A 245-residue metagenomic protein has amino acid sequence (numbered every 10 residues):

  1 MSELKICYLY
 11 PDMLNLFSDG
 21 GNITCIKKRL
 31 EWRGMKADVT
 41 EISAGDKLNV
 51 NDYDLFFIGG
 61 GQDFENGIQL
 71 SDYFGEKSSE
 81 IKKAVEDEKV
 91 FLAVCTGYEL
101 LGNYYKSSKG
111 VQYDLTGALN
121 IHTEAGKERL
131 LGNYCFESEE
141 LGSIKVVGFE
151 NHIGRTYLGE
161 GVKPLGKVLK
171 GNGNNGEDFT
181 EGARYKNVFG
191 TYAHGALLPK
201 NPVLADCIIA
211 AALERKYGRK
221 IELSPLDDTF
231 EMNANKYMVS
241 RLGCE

Functional and structural regions predicted by a protein language model:
M1-K83, P199-E245: N-terminal beta1-alpha1 cap of cysteine-dependent amidohydrolase-like domains
S2-L4, L141-V146, R184-F189: Beta-strand-turn-beta hairpins that frame and shape the catalytic cleft of phosphate-ester-processing enzymes
D12, I153-R155, G195-L197: Glycine-rich beta-alpha junction loops
L55-G59, L92, G190-Y192: Structural motif
D63-E140: Cysteine-nucleophile active-site neighborhood
S108-E181: Pocket-forming structural segment of enzyme catalytic cores
N175-A211: A glycine-centered loop/beta-turn motif at secondary-structure junctions
